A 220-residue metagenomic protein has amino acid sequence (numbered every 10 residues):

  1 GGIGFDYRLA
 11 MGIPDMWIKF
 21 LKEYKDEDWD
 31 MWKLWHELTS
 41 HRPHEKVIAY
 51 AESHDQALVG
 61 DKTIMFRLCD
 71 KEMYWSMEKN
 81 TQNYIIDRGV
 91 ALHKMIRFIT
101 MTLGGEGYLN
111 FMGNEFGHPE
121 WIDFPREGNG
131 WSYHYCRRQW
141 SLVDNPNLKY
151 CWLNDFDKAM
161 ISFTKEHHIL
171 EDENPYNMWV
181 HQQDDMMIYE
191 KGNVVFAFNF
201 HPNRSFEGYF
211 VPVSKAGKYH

Functional and structural regions predicted by a protein language model:
G1-E127, Y133, K165-V211, K215-K218: Conserved alpha/beta catalytic core and glycan-binding cleft of carbohydrate-active enzymes
N129-C136, S141: Short, helix-capping/interhelical loops that line the mouth of catalytic, cofactor-, or ligand-binding pockets
R138-N177, K215-H220: Aromatic- and carboxylate-lined catalytic core of secreted/periplasmic carbohydrate-active enzymes
